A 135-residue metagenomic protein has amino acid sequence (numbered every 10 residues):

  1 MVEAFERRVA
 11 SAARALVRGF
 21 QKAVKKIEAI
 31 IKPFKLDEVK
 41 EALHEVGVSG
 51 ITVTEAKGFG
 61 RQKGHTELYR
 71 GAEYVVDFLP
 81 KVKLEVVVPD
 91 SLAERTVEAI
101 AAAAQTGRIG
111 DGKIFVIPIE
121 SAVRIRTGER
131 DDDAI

Functional and structural regions predicted by a protein language model:
V2-I135: Positively charged, small/polar-rich N-terminal and surface patches that mediate targeting and assembly and bind
